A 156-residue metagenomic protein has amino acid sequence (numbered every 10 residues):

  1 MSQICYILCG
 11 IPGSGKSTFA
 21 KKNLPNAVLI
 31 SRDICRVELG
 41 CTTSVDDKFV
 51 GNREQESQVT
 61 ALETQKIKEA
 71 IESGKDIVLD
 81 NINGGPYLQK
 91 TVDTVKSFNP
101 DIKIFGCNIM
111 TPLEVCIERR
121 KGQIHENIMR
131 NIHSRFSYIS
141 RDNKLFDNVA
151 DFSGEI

Functional and structural regions predicted by a protein language model:
M1-Q3, A70-I71: Phosphate-binding P-loop
S2-C9, S14-S17, K22-N26, F98 (+1 more regions): Conserved GTP-binding G-domain of TRAFAC-class P-loop NTPases and closely related GTPase folds
I11, L79-T91: Acidic, metal-coordinating catalytic cores used for nucleic-acid/nucleotide bond scission and strand-transfer chemistry
S17-K75, V115-I117: Conserved substrate/cofactor phosphate-moiety recognition/catalytic segment in nucleotide-dependent phosphotransferases
D33, F105-L113: A short, structured active-site edge motif that brings together acidic residues
D76-N81, G106: Short catalytic-loop micro-motif centered on adjacent basic/acidic residues
V92-N99: Conserved catalytic/switch belt of AAA+ P-loop NTPases
